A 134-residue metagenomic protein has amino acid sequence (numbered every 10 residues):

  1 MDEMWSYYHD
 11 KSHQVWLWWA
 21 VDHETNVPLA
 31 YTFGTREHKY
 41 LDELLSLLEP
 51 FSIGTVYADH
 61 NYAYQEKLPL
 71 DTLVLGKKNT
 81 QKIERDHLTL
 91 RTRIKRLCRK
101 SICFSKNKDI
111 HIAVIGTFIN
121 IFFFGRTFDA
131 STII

Functional and structural regions predicted by a protein language model:
M1-I134: Residue-level recognition of single "structural anchor" positions that define or cap local secondary structure
